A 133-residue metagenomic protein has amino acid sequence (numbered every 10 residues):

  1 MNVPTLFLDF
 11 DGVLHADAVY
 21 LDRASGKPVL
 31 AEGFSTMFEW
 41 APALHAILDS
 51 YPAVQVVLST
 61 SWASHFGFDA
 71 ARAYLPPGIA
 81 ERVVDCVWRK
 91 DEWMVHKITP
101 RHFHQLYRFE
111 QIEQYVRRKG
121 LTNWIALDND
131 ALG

Functional and structural regions predicted by a protein language model:
M1-V3, G120-L121: Alpha-helical hydrophobic/aromatic positions enriched in membrane-embedded helices and signal peptides
N2-V95: Alpha-helical substrate-recognition element adjacent to the catalytic core
D69-G133: C-terminal cap/substrate-recognition subdomain and adjoining C-terminal extension of metal-dependent phosphatase-like
